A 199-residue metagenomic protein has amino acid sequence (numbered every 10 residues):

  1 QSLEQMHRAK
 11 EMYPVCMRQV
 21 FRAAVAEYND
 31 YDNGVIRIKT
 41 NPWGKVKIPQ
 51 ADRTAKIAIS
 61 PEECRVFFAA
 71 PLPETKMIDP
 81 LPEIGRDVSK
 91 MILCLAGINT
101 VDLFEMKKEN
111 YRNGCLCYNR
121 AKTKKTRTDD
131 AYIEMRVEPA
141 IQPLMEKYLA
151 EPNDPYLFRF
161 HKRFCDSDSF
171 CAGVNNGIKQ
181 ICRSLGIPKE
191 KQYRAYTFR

Functional and structural regions predicted by a protein language model:
Q1-R22, I78-L81, S167-G173, Q192-R194: N-terminal core-binding DNA-recognition domain of tyrosine site-specific recombinases/integrases
S2, G44-I84: Long, amphipathic, Lys/Arg-enriched alpha-helical "connector/arm" segment
L3-P42, I98: N-terminal DNA-binding recognition helix of tyrosine site-specific recombinases/integrases
K45, E105-K147: Conserved tyrosine-mediated DNA breakage-rejoining catalytic core shared by Y-recombinases
P82-D87, P188-R199: Short basic/aromatic active-site micro-motif
S89, V101-F104: Alpha-helix N-cap/helix-start motif at helix boundaries, enriched for small hydrophobics
C94-L95: Residues that cap or anchor secondary-structure elements
E138-E190: Active-site/catalytic core of tyrosine-dependent DNA strand-transfer enzymes
